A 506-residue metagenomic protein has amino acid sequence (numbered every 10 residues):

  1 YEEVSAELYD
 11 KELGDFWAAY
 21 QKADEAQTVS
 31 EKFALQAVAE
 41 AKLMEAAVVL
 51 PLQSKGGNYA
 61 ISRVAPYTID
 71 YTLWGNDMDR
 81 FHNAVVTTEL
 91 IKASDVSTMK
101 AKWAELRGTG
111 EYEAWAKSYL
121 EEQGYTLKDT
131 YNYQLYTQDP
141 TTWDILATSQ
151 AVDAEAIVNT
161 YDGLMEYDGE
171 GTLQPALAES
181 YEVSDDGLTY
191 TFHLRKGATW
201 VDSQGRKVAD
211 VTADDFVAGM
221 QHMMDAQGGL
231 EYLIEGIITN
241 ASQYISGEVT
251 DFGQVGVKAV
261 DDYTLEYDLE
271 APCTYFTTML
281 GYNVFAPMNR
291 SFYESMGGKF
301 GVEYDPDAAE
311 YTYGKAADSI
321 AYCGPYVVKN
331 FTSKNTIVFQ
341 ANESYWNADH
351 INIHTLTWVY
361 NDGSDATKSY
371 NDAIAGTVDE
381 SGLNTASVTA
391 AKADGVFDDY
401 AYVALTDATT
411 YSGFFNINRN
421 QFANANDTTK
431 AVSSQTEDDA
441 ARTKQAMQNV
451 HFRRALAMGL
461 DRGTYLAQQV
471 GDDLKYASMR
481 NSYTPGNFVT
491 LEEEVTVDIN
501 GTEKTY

Functional and structural regions predicted by a protein language model:
Y1-D139, V152-A156, A457-E503: Detector for C-terminal structural segments
Y1-Q21, L146-Q150, A404-V432: Acidic-aromatic pocket-rim loops
Q27-E45, V208, A213-A218, D262-E266 (+5 more regions): Alpha-helical secondary-structure segments
E31, E179-I234, V260, E266 (+3 more regions): Aromatic- and charge-enriched surface segment that lines or borders ligand/interaction sites
L127-Q138, T189-H193, F216-G219, L265-E266 (+4 more regions): Short, well-ordered beta-strand elements
Q134-D185, A321: N-terminal lobe/hinge region of extracytoplasmic solute-binding protein
T148-A151, E155-V158, D168-T172, T250-Q254 (+4 more regions): Gly/Pro-rich hinge or "lid" segments in bacterial periplasmic/extracellular proteins
T312-A317, S344-D394, D407: Ligand-site clamp/hinge motif
